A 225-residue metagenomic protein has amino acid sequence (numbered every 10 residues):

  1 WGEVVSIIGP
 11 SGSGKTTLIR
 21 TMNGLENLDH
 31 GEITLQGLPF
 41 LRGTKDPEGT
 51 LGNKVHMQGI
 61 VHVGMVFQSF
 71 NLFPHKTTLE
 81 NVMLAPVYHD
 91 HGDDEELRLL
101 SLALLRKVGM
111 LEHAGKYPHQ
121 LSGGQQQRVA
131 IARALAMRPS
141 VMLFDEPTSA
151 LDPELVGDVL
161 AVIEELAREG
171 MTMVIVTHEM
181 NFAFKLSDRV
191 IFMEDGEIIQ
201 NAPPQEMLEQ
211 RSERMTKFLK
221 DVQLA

Functional and structural regions predicted by a protein language model:
N23: Helix-to-loop junction immediately C-terminal to a conserved catalytic motif
G31-G43: Conserved ABC transporter NBD signature motif
Y117-L121, Q125: Conserved ABC ATPase signature
A136-S140: A short, proline-enriched helix->beta-strand linker immediately N-terminal to the Walker B motif in ABC-type P-loop
T177-H178: H-loop/switch region of ABC-family ATPase nucleotide-binding domains
A183-K185: A short, surface-exposed alpha-helical micro-motif characterized by mixed small hydrophobic and charged/polar residues
